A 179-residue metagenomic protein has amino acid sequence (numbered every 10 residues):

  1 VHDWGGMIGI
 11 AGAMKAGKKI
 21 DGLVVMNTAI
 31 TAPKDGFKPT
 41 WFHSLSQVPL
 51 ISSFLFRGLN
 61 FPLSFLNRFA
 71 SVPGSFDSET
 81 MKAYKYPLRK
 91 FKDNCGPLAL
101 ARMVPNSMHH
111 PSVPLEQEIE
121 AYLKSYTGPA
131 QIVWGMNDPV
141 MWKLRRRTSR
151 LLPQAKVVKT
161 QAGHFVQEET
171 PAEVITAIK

Functional and structural regions predicted by a protein language model:
V1-G6: Conserved alpha/beta-hydrolase "nucleophile elbow" surrounding the catalytic nucleophile
M7-A155, Q167: Flexible "cap/lid" subdomain of the alpha/beta-hydrolase fold that forms the substrate-access gate
P153-K179: Catalytic active-site module of serine/aspartate enzymes centered on a nucleophile-bearing elbow/loop
